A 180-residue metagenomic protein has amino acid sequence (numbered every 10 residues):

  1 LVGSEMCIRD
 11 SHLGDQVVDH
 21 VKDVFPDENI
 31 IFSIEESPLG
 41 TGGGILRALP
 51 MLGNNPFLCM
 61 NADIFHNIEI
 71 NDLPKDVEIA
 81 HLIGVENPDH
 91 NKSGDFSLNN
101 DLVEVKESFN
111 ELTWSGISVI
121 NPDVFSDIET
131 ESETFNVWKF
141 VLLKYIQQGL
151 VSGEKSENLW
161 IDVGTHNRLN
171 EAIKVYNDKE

Functional and structural regions predicted by a protein language model:
L1, M51, Y145: Conserved catalytic core of Hanks-type protein kinase domains
L1-I8: Short, small-residue-biased leader/transition segments that mark boundaries at the very start of proteins
R9-S11, I83-G84: Short internal beta-strands
D15-V21: Acidic helix N-cap motif at the loop->helix transition within catalytic regions of sugar-transfer enzymes
K22-G94, N99: Conserved beta-loop-beta/alpha segment of the NTase-like Rossmann-fold superfamily that binds/positions NTPs
F65, I70-K75, N87-H90, L102-E180: Catalytic-core segments of class I nucleotidyltransferases/pyrophosphorylases that form NMP-activated intermediates
